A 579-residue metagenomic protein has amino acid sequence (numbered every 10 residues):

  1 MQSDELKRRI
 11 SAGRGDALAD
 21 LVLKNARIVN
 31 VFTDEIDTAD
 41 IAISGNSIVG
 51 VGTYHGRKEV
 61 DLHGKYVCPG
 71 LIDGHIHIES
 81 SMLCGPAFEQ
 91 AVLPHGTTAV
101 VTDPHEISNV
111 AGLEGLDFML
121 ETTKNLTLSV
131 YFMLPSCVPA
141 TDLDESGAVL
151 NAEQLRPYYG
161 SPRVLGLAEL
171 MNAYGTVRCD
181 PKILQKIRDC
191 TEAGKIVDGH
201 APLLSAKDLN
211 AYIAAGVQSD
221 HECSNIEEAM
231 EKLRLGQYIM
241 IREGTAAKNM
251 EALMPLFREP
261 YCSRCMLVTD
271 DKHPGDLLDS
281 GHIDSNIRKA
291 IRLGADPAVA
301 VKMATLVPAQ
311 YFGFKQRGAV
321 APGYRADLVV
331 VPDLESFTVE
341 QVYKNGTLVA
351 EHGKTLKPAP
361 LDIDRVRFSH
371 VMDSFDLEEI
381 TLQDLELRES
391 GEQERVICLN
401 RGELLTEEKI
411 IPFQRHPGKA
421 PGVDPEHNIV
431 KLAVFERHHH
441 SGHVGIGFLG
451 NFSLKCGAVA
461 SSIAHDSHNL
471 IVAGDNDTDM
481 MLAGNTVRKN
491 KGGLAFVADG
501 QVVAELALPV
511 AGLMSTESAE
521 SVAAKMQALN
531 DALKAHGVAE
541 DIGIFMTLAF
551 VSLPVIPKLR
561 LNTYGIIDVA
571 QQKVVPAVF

Functional and structural regions predicted by a protein language model:
M1-A39, I43-S44, G52, L93-H95 (+2 more regions): Active-site microenvironment of metallo-dependent hydrolases
S3-A12, F88-G194, P260, V503-A507: Divalent-metal coordination cores built from histidine and acidic residues
A26, N46, G64, H75 (+9 more regions): Divalent metal-coordination and catalytic microenvironments
Y54-N125, A473, T478: Metal-associated gating/positioning segment near the N- to mid-region
C68-H75, T102-H105, M133, A168 (+3 more regions): Active-site neighborhood of phospho(di)ester-bond hydrolases with catalytic His/Asp-centered motifs
P104-I107, P135-C137, N172, P202-L203 (+5 more regions): Short, ordered loop/turn segments at secondary-structure junctions
A111-G115, T141-G147, R178-K182, D208-Y212 (+9 more regions): Short acidic, glycine/serine/threonine-rich loops at helix termini
V149-E169, G175-M240, A247-V268, L278-R292 (+1 more regions): Histidine/acidic residue-rich metal-binding segments in metalloenzymes
